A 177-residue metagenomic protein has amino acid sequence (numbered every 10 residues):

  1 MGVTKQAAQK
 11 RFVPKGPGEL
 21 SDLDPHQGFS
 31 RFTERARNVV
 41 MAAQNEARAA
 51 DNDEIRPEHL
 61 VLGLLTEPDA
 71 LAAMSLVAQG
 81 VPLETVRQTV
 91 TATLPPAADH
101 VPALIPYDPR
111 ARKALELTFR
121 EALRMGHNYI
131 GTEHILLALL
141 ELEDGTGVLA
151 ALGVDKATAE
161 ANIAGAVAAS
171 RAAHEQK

Functional and structural regions predicted by a protein language model:
M1-K177: Histone-fold recognition with a strong bias for associated Lys/Arg-rich disordered tails
